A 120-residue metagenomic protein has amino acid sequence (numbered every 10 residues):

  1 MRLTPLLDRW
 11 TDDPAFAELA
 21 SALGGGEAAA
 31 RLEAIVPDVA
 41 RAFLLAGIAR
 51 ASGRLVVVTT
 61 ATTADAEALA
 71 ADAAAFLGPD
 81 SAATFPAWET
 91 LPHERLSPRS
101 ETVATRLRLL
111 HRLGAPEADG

Functional and structural regions predicted by a protein language model:
M1-G120: ASCE RecA-like P-loop NTPase motor cores that couple ATP hydrolysis to mechanical translocation on nucleic acids
